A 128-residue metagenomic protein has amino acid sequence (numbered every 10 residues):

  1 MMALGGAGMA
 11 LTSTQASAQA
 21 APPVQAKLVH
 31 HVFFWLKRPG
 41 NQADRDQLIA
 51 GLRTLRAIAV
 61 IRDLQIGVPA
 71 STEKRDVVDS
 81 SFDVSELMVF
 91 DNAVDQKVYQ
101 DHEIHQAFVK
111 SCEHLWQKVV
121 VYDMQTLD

Functional and structural regions predicted by a protein language model:
M1-A18: N-terminal export signals
M2, P23, A50, T54-V60 (+1 more regions): An amphipathic, aromatic/His-enriched active-site/gating alpha helix that lines ligand/cofactor pockets
S17, A21, V32-F33, G67 (+3 more regions): Compositionally biased, intrinsically disordered low-complexity segments enriched in polar/proline residues
A18-A20, R56-D83, V121-T126: Short, glycine- and small/hydrophobic-rich beta-strand elements in well-ordered beta-sheets
A20-L55, A59-Q65: N-terminal secretory signal peptides
K27-L36, T72-Q100: Short, well-ordered beta-strand segments in beta-rich or mixed alpha/beta enzyme and ligand-binding folds
A43, R62, S71-K74, K97 (+3 more regions): A broad, structure-centric signal for solvent-exposed, well-ordered loop/edge residues that line or flank functional
